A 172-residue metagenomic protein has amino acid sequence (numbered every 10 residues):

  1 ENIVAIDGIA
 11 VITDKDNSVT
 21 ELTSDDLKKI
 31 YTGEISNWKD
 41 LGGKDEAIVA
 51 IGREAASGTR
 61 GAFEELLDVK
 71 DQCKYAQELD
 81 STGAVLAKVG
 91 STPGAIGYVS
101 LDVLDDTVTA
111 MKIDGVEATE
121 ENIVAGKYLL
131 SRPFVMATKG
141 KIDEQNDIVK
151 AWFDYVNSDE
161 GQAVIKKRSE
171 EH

Functional and structural regions predicted by a protein language model:
E1-E170: Exported/periplasmic ABC-transporter solute-binding proteins
